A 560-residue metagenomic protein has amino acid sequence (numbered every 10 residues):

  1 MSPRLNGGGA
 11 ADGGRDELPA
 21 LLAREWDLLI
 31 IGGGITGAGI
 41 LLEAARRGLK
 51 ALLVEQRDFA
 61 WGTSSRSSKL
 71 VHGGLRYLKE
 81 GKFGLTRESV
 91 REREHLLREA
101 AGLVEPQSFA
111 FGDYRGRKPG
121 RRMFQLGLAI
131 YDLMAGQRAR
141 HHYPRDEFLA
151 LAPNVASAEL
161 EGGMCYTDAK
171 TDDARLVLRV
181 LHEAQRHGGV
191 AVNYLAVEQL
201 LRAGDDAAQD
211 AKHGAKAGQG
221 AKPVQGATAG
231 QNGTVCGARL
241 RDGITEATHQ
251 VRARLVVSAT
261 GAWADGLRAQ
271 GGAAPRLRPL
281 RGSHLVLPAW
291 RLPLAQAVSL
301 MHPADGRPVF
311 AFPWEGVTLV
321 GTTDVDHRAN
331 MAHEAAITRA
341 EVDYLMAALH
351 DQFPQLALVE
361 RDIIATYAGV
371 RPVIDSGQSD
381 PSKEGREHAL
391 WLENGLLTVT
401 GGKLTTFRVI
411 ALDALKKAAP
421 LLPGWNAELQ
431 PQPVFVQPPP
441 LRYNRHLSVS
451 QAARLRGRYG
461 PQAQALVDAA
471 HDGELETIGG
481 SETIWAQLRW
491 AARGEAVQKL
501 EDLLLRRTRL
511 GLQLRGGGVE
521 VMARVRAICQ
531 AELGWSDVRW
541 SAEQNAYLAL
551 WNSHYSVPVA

Functional and structural regions predicted by a protein language model:
M1-L28, E43-R47: Extreme N-terminal leader/targeting segments of oxidoreductases
R24-W26, I244-L255: Core beta-strand elements of the Rossmann-like FAD/NAD(P) dinucleotide-binding domain in flavoenzyme oxidoreductases
G32-G34, Q56: Glycine-rich Rossmann-fold phosphate-binding loop(s) that bind the pyrophosphate of adenine dinucleotide cofactors
G37: N-terminal Rossmann-fold NAD(P) dinucleotide-binding loop
A45-R66: Glycine-rich FAD pyrophosphate-binding loop
K69-L151, P461: Dinucleotide-binding Rossmann-like beta1-alpha1 core, especially the glycine-rich loop that anchors the ADP
D113-V192, L200-D210, A229-T234, E315 (+2 more regions): Flavin (FAD/FMN) cofactor-binding and adjacent substrate-gating region of FAD-dependent oxidoreductase domains
R175, E183, G266-A269, A274-V320 (+1 more regions): C-terminal catalytic lobe of FAD-dependent flavoproteins
